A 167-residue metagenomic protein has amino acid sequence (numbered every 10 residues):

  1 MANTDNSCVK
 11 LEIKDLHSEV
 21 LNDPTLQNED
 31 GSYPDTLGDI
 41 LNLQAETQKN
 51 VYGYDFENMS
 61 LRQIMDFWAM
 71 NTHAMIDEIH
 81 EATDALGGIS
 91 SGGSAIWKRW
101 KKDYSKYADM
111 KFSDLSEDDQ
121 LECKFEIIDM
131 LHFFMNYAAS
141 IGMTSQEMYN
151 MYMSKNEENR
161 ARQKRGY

Functional and structural regions predicted by a protein language model:
A2-Y167: Flexible "arm" and connector segments at domain edges
